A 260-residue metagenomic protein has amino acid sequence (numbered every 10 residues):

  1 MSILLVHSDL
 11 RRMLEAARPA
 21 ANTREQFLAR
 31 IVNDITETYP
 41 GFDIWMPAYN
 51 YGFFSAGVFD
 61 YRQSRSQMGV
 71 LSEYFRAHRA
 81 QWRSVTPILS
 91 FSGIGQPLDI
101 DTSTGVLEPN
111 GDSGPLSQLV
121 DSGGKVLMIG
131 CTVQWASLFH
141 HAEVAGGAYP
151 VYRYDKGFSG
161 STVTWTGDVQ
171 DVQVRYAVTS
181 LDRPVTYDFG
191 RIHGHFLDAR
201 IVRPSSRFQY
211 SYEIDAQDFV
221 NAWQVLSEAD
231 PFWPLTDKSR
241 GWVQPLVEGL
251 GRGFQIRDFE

Functional and structural regions predicted by a protein language model:
M1-E260: N-terminal and secondary-structure boundary signal
